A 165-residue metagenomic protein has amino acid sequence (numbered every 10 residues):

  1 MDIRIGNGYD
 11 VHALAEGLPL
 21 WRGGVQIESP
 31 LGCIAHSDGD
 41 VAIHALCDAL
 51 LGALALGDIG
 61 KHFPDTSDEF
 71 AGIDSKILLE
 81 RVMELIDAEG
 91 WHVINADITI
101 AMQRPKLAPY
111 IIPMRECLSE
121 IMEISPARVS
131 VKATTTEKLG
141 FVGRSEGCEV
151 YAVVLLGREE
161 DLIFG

Functional and structural regions predicted by a protein language model:
M1-D2, A15, E159-G165: SAM-dependent methyltransferases
D2-I112, M122: RNase III-family endoribonuclease catalytic core
A108-P109, K138-V142: Short active-site-adjacent structural elements
I111-R115, R144-S145: Short, low-complexity, polybasic intrinsically disordered segments
L118: Glycine-rich, mobile lid/loop segments that gate access to catalytic sites or pores
S125-R128: Short acidic capping loops at alpha-helix termini that bridge into adjacent secondary structure
V131-T135: Pyridoxal 5′-phosphate
V142-D161: C-terminal edge-of-domain segments
